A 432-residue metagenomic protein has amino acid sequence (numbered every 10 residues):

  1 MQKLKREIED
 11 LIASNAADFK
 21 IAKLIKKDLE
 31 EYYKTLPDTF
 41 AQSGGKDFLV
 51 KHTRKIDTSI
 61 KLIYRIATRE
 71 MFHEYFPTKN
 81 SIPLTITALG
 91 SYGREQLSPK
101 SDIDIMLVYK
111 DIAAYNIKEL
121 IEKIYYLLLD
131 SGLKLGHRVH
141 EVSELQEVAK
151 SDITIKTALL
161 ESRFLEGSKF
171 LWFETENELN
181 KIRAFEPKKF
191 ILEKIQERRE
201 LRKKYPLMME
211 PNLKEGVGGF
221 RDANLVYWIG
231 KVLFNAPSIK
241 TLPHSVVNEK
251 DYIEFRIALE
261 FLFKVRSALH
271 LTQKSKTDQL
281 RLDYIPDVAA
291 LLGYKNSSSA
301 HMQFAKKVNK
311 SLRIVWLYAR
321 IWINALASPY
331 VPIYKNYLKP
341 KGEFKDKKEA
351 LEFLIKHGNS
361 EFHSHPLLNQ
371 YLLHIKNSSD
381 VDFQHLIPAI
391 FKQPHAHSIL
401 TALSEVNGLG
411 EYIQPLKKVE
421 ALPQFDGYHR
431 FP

Functional and structural regions predicted by a protein language model:
M1-P83, K204: N-terminal regions immediately upstream of nucleotidyltransferase
T39-H52, P206-E215, L338-K341, F383-A389 (+1 more regions): Active-site flanking loop/helix segments enriched in acidic
T53-K61, A67, F76-K79, P83 (+3 more regions): Conserved catalytic core of two-metal-ion nucleotidyltransferases
T58-P77, I229-V246, K250, L403 (+1 more regions): Alpha-helical phosphate/pyrophosphate-handling elements in metalloenzyme active cores
T85-L120, L128, V265, E349-E352: Catalytic metal-binding acidic patch
K150-E210: C-terminal or mid-to-C-terminal helical accessory/interaction module adjacent to the motor/catalytic core
R183-A327, F362: Conserved nucleotidyltransferase catalytic core and NTase-mimicking acidic/glycine-rich helix/loop elements in nucleic
R256, H270, P329-Y412, L422: A cross-family structural signal marking well-folded subdomains
